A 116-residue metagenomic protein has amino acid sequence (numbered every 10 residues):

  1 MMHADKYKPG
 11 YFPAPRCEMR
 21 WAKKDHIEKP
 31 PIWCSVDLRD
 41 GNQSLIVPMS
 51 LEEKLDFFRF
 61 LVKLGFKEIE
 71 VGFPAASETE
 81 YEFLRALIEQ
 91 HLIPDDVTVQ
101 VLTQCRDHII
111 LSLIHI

Functional and structural regions predicted by a protein language model:
M1-W21: Intrinsic disorder at enzyme termini
K23-I46: N-terminal small/glycine-rich loop or linker at the start of catalytic domains across soluble metabolic enzymes
W33-V36, I69-V71, D95-T103: Hydrophobic faces of well-ordered beta-strands that scaffold small-molecule active sites in alpha/beta enzyme cores
D56-G72: Catalytic domains of carbohydrate-active enzymes, especially glycoside hydrolases
K67-E89: Glycine-rich, proline-tolerant flexible connector loops at the mouths of alpha/beta enzymes
P74-A76, L102-H108: Active-site beta-loop-alpha junctions enriched in small/polar residues
I114-I116: Conserved small/polar residues in nucleotide/adenosyl-binding loops
